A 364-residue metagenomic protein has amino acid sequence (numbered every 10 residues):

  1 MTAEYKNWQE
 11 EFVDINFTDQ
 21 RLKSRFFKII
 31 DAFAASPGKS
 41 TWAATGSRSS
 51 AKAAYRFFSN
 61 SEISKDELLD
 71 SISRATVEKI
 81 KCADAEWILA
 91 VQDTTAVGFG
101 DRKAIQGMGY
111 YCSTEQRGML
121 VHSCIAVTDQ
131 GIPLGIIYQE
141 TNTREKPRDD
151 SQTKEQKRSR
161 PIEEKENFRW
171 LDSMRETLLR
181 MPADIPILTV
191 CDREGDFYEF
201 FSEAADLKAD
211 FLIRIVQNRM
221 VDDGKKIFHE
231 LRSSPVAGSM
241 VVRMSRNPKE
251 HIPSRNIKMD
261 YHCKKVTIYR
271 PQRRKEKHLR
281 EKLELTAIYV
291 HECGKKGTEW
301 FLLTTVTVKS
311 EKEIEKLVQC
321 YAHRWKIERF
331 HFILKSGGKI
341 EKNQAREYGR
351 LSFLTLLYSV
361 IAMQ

Functional and structural regions predicted by a protein language model:
M1-I105, S113-L120, I125-Q364: Single, function-defining residue in the core of a domain
